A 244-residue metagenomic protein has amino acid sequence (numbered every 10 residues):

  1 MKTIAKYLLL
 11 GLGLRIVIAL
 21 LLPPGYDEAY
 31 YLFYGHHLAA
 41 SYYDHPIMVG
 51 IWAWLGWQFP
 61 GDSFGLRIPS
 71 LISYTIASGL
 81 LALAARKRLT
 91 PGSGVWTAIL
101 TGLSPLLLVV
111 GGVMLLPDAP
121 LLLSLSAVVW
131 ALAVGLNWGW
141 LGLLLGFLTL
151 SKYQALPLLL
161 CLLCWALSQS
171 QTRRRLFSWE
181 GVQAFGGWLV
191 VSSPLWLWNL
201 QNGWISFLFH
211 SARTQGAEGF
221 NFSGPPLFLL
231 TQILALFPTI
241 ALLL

Functional and structural regions predicted by a protein language model:
K2, L81-L103, L122-L123, W140: Transmembrane-helix signature of polytopic, membrane-embedded enzymes that assemble or transfer cell-envelope glycans
A5, I68-L89, A127: Transmembrane-helix motifs of polytopic, lipid-linked glycan transferases
L8, T97-P105, L145, T149 (+1 more regions): Short helix- or helix-capping micro-motifs that position conserved polar/aromatic residues at function-defining sites
G25, L106, V110-P120: Short acidic/glycine- and proline-prone juxtamembrane loop motifs at membrane-interface regions of multi-pass membrane
I47-I51, F59-I76, M114: Loop-to-helix entry region of an early transmembrane alpha helix in multi-pass inner-membrane enzymes
S78-L80, L100, P120-L145: Specific aromatic-rich, kink-prone transmembrane helix
P117, G139-S168: Transmembrane helices and adjacent periplasmic/lumenal helix-loop junctions of polyprenol-phosphate-dependent
L159-L244: Transmembrane-lumen/periplasm boundary regions of multi-pass, lipid-linked membrane glycan transferases
